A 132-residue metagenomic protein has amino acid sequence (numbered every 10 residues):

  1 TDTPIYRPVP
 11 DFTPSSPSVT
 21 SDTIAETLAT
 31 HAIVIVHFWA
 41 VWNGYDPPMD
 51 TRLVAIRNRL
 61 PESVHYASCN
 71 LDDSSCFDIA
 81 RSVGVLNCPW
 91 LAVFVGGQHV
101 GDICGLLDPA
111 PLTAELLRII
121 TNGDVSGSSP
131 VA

Functional and structural regions predicted by a protein language model:
T1-E26: N-terminal "domain-start" segment that seeds a small globular fold
S16-V19, F38-A40, D50, V54-R57 (+1 more regions): Thiol-based oxidoreductase modules, predominantly thioredoxin-like and allied folds used for disulfide exchange
I24-A25, F77-A80: Short hydrophobic/charged patches on amphipathic alpha-helices used for structural packing and interfaces
E26, A55, R59, D124-G127: Catalytic cores of phosphodiester-bond-cleaving enzymes
A29-W42: Short active-site neighborhood of thiol/selenol oxidoreductases, capturing the structured segment around
I33, R81-A92: Structural micro-motif
D46-P47: Conserved phosphotransfer microenvironments
N87-V131: Non-catalytic, surface beta->alpha helical segment in thiol-disulfide oxidoreductase systems
